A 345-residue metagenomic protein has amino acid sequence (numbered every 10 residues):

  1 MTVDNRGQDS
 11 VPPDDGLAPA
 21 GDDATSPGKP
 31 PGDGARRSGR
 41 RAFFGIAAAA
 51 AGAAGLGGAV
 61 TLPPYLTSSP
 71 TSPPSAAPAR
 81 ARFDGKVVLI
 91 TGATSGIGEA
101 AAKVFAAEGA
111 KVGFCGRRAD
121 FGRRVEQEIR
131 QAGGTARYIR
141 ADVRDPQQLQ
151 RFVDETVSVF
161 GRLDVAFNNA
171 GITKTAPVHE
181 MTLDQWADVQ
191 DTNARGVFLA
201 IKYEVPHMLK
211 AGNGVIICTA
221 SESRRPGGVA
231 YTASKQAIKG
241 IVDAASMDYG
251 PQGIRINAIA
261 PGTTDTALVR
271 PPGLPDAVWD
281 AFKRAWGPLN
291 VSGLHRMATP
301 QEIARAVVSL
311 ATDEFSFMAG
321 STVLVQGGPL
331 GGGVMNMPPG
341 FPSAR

Functional and structural regions predicted by a protein language model:
S26-A51: N-terminal secretory signal peptides and thylakoid transit peptides that target proteins across membranes
T94-S95, R118: Conserved glycine-rich cofactor-binding loop
P177-V178, T182-A187, P288: Substrate-binding pocket helix/loop in short-chain dehydrogenase/reductase
I201, S234-A237, V242: Active-site helix of classical SDR
P206, M247-P251, S316: Alpha-helical segment proximal to the catalytic Tyr-Lys
A258, D280-M318, V323-G327: C-terminal helical subdomain
A319-R345: Short C-terminal tail/terminal secondary-structure segment of NAD(P)H-dependent dehydrogenase/reductase domains
